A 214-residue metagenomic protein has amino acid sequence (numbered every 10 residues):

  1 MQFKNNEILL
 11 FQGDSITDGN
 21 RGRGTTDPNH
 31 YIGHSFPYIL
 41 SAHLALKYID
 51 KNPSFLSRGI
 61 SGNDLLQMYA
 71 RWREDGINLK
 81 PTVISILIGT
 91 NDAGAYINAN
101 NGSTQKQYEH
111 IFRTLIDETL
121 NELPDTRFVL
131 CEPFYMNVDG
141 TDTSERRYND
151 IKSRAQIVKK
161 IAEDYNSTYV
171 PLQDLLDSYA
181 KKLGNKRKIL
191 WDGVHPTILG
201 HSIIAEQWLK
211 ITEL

Functional and structural regions predicted by a protein language model:
M1-R58, R73-K80: Serine-esterase "nucleophile elbow" of acetyl-processing enzymes
Q2-K4, A42-S54, N63, Q67-L214: Alpha-helical cap/lid subdomain in secreted, periplasmic, or secretory-pathway luminal O-acyl-processing enzymes
